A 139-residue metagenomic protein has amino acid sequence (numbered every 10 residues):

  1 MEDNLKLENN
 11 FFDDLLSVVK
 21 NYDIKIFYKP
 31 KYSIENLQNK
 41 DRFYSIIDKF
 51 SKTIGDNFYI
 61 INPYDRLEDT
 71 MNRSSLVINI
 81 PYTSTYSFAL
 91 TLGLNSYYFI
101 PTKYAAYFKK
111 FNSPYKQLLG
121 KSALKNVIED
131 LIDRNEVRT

Functional and structural regions predicted by a protein language model:
M1-D48: Conserved catalytic-core segment of nucleotide-activated headgroup transferases in glycan assembly
N9, I61-Y64, T83, K121: Structural motif corresponding to alpha-helix initiation and N-cap regions
V18, T70, F88: Hydrophobic/aromatic ligand-binding patch that stacks against planar heteroaromatic rings of cofactors or nucleotides
K25, N57-I60, P114: Conserved beta-strand segments of alpha/beta enzyme cores
Y28-Y32, N62, P81-Y82, I100-P101: Active-site proximal loops enriched in glycine and acidic residues that flank catalytic Cys/His/Asp and coordinate
F43-P63: Nucleotide-activated donor-binding/catalytic signature segment of Leloir-type glycosyltransferases, i.e., the conserved
I54-G55, L76, P81-T139: Catalytic binding pocket for nucleotide-activated donors in carbohydrate/polymer assembly enzymes
P63-S74, T91: Short acidic alpha-helix that forms the nucleotide-activated donor recognition element in Leloir-type transferases
